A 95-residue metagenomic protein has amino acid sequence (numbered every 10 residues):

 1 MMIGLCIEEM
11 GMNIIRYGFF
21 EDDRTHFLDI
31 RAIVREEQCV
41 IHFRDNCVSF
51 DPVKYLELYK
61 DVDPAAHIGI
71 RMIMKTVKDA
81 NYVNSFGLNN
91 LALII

Functional and structural regions predicted by a protein language model:
M1-R24: Conserved ATP-binding N-box helix of the HATPase_c
D23-T25, M74-K75: Short solvent-exposed loop/turn micro-motifs enriched in small/polar/acidic residues
R24-I33: A conserved short beta-strand within the histidine kinase catalytic ATPase domain
H26, E37, G87: Exposed loop/turn and edge beta-strand positions of beta-sandwich/beta-sheet ligand-binding modules
R31, H42-R44, A92-I94: Beta-strand residues in well-ordered beta-sheet regions across diverse protein folds
E37-I68: Glycine-rich/acidic phosphate-handling loop/turn and adjacent ATP-lid/helix of nucleotide-binding kinase/ATPase domains
V62-D63, M72-I95: Flexible, glycine-/charge-rich segments associated with ATP-binding catalytic modules
